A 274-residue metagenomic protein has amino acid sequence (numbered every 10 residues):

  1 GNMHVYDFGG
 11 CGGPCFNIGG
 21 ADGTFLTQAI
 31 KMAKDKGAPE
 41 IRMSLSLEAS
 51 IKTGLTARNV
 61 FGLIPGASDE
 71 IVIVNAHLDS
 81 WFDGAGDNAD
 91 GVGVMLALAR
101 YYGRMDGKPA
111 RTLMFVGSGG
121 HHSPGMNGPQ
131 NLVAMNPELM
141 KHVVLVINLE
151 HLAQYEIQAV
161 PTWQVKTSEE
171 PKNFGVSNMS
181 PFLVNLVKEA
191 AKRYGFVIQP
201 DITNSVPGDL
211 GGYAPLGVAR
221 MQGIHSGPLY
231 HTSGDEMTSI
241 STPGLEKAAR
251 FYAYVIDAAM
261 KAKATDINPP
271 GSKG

Functional and structural regions predicted by a protein language model:
G1-M3, F82-G84, S123-G128, Y155-Q158 (+1 more regions): Extracytoplasmic/secreted cell-surface and envelope-processing proteins
H4-G86, A97-R100, R104: Soluble metallo-hydrolase cores and metallopeptidase-like ectodomains found primarily in the secretory/periplasmic
C11-F16, L47-I51, N59, D79-N88 (+3 more regions): Second-shell loop/turn segments in exported
G13-A21, K52, A85-L96, G107 (+4 more regions): Soluble non-cytosolic domains of exported or imported proteins
P14-I18, P228-G274: His/Asp/Glu-rich mid-to-C-terminal helical/loop segments that flank catalytic regions of hydrolases
C15-I18, G23-T24, A67-D69, S118-H225: Metal-dependent peptidase/peptidase-like ectodomains
A21-G23, T27-D35, R100-G107, A134-E138 (+5 more regions): Sec-exported extracytoplasmic/periplasmic mature domains
Y101-G125: Short helix-loop-beta-strand segments that form the rim/entrance of peptidase-like active sites
